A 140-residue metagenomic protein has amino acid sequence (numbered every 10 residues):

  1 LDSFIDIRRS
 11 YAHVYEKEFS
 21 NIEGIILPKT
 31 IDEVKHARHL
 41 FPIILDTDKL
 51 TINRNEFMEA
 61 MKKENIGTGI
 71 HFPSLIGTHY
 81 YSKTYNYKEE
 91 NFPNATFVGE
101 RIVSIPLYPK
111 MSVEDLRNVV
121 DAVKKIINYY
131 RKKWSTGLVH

Functional and structural regions predicted by a protein language model:
L1-H140: PLP-dependent aminotransferase class I/II
